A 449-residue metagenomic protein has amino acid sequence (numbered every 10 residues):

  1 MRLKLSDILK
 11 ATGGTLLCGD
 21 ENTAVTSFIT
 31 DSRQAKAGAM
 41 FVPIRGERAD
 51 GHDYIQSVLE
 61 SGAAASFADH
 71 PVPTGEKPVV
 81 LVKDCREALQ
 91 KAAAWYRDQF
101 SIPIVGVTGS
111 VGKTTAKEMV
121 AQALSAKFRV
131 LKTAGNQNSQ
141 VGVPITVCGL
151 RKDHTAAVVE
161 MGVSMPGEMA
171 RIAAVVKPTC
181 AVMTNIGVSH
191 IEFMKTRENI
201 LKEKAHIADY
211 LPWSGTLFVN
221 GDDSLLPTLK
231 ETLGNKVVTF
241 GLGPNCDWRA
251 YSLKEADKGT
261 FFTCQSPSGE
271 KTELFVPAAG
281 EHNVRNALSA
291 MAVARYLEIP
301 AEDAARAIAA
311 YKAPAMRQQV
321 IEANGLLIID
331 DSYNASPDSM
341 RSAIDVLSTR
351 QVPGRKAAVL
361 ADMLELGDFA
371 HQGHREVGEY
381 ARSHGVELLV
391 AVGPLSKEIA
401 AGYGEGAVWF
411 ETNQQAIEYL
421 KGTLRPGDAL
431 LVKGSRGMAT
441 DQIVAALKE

Functional and structural regions predicted by a protein language model:
M1-K91, W95, R350-V352, E379-Y380 (+3 more regions): N-terminal leader/targeting and accessory segments in enzymes
L9-K10, A88-L217, G221, P227-L233 (+3 more regions): Phosphate-binding loop of NTP-binding sites
A11, A68, V72-E76, V182-I328 (+4 more regions): Acidic, Mg2+-coordinating active-site environments of NTP-dependent enzymes
Q34-P43, V130, C148-A156, I344-G367: Mobile, glycine- and charge-enriched loop segments and immediately flanking short secondary-structure elements within
R48, P314, S332-E405, W409: Active-site beta-alpha connecting loops in nucleotide-dependent enzymes
D69, I102-T108, L131, V182-V188 (+6 more regions): Short beta-strands and strand-loop turn motifs
V107, A315-Q319, G437-A445: ATP-dependent carboxylate/acyl-activation modules
